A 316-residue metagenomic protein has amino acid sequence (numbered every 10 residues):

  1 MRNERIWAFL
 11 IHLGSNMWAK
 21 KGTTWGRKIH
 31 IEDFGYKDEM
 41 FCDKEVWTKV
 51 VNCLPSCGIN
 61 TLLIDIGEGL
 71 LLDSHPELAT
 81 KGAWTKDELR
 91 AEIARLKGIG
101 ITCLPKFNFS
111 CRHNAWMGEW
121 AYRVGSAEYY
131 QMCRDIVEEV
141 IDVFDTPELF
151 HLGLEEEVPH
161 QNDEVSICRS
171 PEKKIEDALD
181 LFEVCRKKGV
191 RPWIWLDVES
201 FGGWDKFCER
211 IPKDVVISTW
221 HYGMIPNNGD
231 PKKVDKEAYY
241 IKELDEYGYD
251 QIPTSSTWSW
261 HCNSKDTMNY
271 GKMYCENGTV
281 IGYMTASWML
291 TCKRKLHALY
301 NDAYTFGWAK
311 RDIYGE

Functional and structural regions predicted by a protein language model:
M1-E4, V143-F144, E209-P212, L244 (+1 more regions): Extracellular/periplasmic catalytic domains that process cell-envelope and extracellular macromolecules
R5-F9, N60-L62, F150, D214-V216 (+2 more regions): Hydrophobic beta-strand segments of well-ordered beta-sheets in folded domains
L10-V216, H221: Aromatic-lined carbohydrate-binding surfaces of glycoside hydrolases
T23-T24, K28, W204-F207, Y239-E243 (+1 more regions): A short acidic, amphipathic alpha-helical/loop segment
D43-T48, A83-R90, Y129-R134, P171-D180 (+3 more regions): Well-ordered, non-membrane alpha-helical segments in soluble/globular domains
L71, I225-P226, C292: Short glycine-rich, flexible loops that bind phosphorylated cofactors or substrates
G203-T257, N263: Glycoside hydrolase catalytic-domain groove-lining segments
G248-E316: Substrate-binding cleft of secreted/luminal carbohydrate-active enzymes
